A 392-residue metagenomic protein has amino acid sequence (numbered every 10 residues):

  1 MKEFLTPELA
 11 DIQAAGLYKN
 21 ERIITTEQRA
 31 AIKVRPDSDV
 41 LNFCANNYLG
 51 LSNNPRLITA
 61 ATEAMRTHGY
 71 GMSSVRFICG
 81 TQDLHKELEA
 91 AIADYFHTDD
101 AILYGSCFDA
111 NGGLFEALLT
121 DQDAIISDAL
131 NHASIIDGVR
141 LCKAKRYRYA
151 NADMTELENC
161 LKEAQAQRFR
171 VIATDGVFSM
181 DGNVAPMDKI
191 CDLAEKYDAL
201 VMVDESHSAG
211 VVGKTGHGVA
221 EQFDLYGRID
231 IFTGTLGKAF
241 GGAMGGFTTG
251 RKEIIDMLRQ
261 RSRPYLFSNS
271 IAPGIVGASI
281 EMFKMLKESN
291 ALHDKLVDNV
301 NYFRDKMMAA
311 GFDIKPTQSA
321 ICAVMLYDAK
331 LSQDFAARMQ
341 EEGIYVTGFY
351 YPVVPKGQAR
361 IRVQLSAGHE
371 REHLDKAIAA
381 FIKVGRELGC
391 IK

Functional and structural regions predicted by a protein language model:
K2-H68, A199: N-terminal "arm"/small-domain region of PLP-dependent enzymes with the aminotransferase-like
N47, Y147, N151-V203: Active-site phosphate-binding strand-loop segment of PLP-dependent enzymes
P55, T59, E63, T67 (+4 more regions): PLP-dependent enzyme catalytic core of the Aspartate aminotransferase-like
V75-T81, E89-G113: Short loop-beta-helix segment that forms the pyridoxal 5′-phosphate
S106, I126-C142: Substrate-binding/gating loop at the entrance of the active-site cleft, primarily in PLP-dependent aminotransferase-like
L114-A133, M154: Conserved PLP-anchoring active-site segment centered on the Schiff-base-forming lysine
Y197-L200, H207, V212-Q318, L331: Active-site C-terminal subdomain of aminotransferase-like
D294-F303, M308-G343, V353, G357-Q358 (+1 more regions): Conserved PLP-binding catalytic core of the aspartate aminotransferase-like
